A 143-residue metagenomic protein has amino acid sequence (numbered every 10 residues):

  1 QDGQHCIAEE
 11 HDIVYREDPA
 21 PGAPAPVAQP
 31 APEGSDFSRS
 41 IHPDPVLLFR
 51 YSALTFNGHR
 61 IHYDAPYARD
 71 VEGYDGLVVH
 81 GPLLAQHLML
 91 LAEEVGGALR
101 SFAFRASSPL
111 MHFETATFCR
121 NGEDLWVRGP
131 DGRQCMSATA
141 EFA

Functional and structural regions predicted by a protein language model:
Q1-P43, P109-F113, C119-A143: HotDog/MaoC-like acyl-thioester-processing domains
H11-V79, E93: Catalytic strand-loop segment that frames the active site of acyl-thioester-processing enzymes
Y74, H80-N121: Hydrophobic beta-strand-centered segment that forms part of the acyl-chain substrate-binding groove
